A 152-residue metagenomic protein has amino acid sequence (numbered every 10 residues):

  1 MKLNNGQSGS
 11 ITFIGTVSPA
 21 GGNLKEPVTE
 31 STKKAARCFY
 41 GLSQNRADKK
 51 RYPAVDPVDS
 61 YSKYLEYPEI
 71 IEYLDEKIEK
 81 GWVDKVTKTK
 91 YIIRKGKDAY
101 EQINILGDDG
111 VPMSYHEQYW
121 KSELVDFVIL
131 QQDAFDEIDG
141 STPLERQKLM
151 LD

Functional and structural regions predicted by a protein language model:
M1-D152: P-loop NTPase catalytic core
